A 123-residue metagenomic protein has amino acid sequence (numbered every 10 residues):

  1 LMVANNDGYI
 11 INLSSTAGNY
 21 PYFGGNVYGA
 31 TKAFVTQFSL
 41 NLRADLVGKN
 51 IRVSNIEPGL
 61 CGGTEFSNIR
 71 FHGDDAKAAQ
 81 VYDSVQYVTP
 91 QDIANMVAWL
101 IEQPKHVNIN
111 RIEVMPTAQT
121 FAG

Functional and structural regions predicted by a protein language model:
L1-N6: A short helix-coil junction within the Rossmann-fold of NAD(P)-dependent oxidoreductases
S15: Residue(s) in the substrate-gating loop at a strand-loop-helix junction that position the organic substrate next
Y20-N26: Active-site loop immediately N-terminal to the catalytic Tyr-X3-Lys motif of short-chain dehydrogenase/reductase
Y28, T36: Catalytic tyrosine of NAD(P)H-dependent dehydrogenase/reductases that use a Tyr as the general acid/base
T31: Active-site helix of classical SDR
A44-V47: Alpha-helical segment proximal to the catalytic Tyr-Lys
N55-I56, D75-A122: C-terminal helical subdomain
E57-F71: Short beta-loop-alpha junction of Rossmann-like oxidoreductase domains
